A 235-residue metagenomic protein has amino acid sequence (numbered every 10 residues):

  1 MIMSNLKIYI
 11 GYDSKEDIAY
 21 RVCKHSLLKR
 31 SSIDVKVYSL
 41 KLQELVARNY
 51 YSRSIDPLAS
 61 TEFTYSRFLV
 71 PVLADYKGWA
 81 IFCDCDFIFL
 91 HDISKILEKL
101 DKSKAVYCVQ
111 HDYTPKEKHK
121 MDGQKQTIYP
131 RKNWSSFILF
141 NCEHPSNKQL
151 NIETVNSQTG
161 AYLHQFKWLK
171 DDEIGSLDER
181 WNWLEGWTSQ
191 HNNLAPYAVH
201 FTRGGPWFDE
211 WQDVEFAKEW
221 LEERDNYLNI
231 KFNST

Functional and structural regions predicted by a protein language model:
I2-Y9, R21, S31, S39-L45 (+1 more regions): A glycosyltransferase accessory/donor-loop signature
Y9-G11, C83: Short hydrophobic segments within beta-strands
Y12-D17: Short polar catalytic/cofactor-binding loops
S26-D34: Short, acidic, metal-binding catalytic loop of nucleotide-sugar glycosyltransferases
L27, P71, D86, I138 (+1 more regions): A residue-level signal for conserved active-site and pocket-lining positions in enzyme catalytic cores
V35-A74: Active-site-proximal specificity loops/subdomain of glycosyltransferases
S66-P115: GT-A fold catalytic core of metal-dependent nucleotide-sugar glycosyltransferases, centered on the diacidic
K99-L163: Conserved catalytic core of nucleotide-sugar-dependent glycosyltransferases
